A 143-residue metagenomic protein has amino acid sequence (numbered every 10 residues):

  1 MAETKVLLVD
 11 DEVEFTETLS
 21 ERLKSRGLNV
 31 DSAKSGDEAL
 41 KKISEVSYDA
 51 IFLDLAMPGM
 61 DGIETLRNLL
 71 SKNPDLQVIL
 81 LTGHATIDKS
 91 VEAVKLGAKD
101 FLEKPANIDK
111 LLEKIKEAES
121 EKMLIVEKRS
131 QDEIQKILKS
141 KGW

Functional and structural regions predicted by a protein language model:
V13-D31: Two-component/phosphorelay signaling modules centered on CheY-like receiver
S32-K41, G62: Helix N-cap/capping motif at the beta->alpha junctions
K41, I63-D75: Short amphipathic alpha-helix used as the core "switch/output" element in two-component signaling
V46-F52: Active-site beta3 strand of CheY-like receiver
M57: Receiver (REC) domain active-site loop signature in two-component systems and cognate sites in sensor histidine kinases
A106-K116: C-terminal output helix
S120-W143: CheY-like receiver
